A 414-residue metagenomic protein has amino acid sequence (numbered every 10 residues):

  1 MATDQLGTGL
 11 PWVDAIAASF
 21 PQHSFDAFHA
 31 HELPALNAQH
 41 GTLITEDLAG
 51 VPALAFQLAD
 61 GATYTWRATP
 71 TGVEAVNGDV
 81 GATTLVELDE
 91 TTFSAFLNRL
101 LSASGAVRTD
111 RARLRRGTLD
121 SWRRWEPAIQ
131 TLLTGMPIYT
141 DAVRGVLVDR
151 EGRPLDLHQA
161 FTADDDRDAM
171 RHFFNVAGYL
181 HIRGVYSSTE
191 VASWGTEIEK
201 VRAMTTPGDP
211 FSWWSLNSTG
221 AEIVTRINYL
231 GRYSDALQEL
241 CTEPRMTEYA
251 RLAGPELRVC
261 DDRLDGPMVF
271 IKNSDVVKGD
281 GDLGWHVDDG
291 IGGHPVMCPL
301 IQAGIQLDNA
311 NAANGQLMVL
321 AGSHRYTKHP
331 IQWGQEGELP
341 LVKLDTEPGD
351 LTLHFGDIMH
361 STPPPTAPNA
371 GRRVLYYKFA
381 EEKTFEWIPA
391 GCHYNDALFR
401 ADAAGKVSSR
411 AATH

Functional and structural regions predicted by a protein language model:
A2-D165: Feature captures hydrophobic
V107, R113-L114, H181, L353 (+1 more regions): Hydrophobic beta-strand signal
E151-V176, R183-L283, R400, V407-S408: Non-heme Fe(II)-dependent double-stranded beta-helix
E248-P255, K278-D345, F385-H393: Catalytic core of non-heme Fe(II) oxygenases with the double-stranded beta-helix
T327, I358-H414: Non-heme Fe(II)/2-oxoglutarate
T346-H360: Conserved metal-binding segment of the jelly-roll/cupin
